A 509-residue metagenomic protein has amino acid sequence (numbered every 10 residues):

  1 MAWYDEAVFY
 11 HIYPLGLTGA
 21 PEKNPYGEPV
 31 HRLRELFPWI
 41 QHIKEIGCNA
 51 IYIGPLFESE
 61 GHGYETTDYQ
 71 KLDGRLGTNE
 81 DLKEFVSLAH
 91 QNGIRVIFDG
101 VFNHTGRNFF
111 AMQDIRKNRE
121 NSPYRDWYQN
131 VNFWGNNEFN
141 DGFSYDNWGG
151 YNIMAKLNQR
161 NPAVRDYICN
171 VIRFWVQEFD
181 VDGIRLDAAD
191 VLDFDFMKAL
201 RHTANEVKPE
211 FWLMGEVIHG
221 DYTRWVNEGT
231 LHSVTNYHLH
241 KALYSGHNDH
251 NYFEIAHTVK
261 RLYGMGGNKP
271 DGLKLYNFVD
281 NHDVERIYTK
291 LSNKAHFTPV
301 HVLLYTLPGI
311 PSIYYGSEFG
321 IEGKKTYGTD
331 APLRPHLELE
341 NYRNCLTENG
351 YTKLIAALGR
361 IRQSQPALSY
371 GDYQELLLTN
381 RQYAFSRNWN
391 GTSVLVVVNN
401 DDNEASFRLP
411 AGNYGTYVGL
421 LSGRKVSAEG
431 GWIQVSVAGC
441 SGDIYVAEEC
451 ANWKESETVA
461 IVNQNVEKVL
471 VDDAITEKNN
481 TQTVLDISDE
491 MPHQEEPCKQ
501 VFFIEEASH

Functional and structural regions predicted by a protein language model:
M1-R95, T105, F110-Q113: N-terminal structural segment of carbohydrate-active enzymes
I12, I43, I53, Y69 (+9 more regions): Conserved, mostly hydrophobic/aromatic
L15-L33, E65-G77, N152-V164, D182-V191 (+1 more regions): The substrate-binding groove and active-site-proximal loops of carbohydrate-active enzymes, especially glycoside
E65-D73, H104-F139, E228-Y237, G328-P332: Aromatic- and acidic-residue-enriched segments that line the glycan-binding/catalytic groove of carbohydrate-active
F110-M154, A242-R261: Core domains of carbohydrate- and sulfate-ester-processing enzymes
R116, Q177, D187-P270, K294 (+6 more regions): Active-site-proximal helices and loops of the catalytic beta/alpha 8
V397-N399: Asparagine-centered strand-capping/turn motif at beta-strand->loop junctions
E429-N463: C-terminal beta-strand-rich structural cap/linker in extracellular carbohydrate-active enzymes
